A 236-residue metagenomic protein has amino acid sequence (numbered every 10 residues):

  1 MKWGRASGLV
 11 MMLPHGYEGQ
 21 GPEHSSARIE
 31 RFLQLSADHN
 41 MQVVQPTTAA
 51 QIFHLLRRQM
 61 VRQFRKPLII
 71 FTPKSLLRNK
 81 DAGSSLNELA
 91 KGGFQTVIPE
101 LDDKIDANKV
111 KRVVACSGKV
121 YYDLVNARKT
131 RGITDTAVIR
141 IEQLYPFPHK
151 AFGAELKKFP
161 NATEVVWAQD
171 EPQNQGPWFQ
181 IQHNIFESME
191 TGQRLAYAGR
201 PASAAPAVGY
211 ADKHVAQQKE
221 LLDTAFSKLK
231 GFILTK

Functional and structural regions predicted by a protein language model:
W3, H15-R62: Conserved thiamine diphosphate
W3-G8, G16-R28, R62-R65, R78-K236: Thiamine diphosphate
M11-L13, V43-T47, I70-T72, W167: General beta-strand structural signal in soluble alpha/beta enzymes
M41-Q45, P67-I69, Q193-Y197: Acidic/polar loop patches that form or flank catalytic/metal-binding clefts of enzymes that bind anionic ligands
L56-R57, F64-L68, K74-L76: Extended, H/D-rich, highly charged conserved domains that either
